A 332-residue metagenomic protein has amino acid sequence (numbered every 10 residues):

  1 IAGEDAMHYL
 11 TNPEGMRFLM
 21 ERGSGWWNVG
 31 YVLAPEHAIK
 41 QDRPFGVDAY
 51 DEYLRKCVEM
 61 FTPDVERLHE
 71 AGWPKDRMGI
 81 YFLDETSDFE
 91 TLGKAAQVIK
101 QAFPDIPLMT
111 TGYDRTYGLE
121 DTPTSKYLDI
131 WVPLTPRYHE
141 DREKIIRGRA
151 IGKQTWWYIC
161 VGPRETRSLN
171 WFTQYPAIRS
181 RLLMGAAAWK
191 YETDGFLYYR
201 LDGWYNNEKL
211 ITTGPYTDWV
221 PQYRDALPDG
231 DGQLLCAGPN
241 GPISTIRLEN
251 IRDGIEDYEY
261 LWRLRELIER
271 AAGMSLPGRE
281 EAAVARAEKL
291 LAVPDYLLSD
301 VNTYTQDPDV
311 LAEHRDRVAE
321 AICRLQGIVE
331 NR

Functional and structural regions predicted by a protein language model:
I1, S24-Y31, M78-F82, L108-T111 (+3 more regions): Hydrophobic faces of well-ordered beta-strands that scaffold small-molecule active sites in alpha/beta enzyme cores
I1-M7, I39-C57, D76-F89, Y127-R137 (+1 more regions): The substrate-binding groove and active-site-proximal loops of carbohydrate-active enzymes, especially glycoside
E4-M20, K94-V98, R115-P136: Substrate-binding cleft/loops of secretory-pathway carbohydrate-active enzymes
R17, R22, V32-A34, A38-Y53 (+3 more regions): Catalytic domains of carbohydrate-active enzymes that cleave complex glycans
D88-L92, Y117-E120, H139-E143, R164-L169 (+1 more regions): Extracytoplasmic/secreted cell-surface and envelope-processing proteins
T124-E165: Glycoside hydrolase catalytic-domain groove-lining segments
A150-L183, R200-G203: Active-site clefts of carbohydrate-active enzymes
S180, E192-W204, L210: Glycine-rich, aromatic-lined ligand/substrate-binding cores of catalytic and carbohydrate-binding domains
